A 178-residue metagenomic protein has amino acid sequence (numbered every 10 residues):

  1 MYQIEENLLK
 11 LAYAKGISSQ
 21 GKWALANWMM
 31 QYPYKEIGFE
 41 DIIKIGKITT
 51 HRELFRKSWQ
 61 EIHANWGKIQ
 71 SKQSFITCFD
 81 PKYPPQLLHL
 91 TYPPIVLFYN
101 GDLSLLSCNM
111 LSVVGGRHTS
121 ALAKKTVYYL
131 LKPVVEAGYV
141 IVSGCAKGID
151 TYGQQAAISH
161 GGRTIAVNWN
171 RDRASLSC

Functional and structural regions predicted by a protein language model:
M1-E5, C78-C178: Glycine-biased, small-residue-rich flexible motifs in mid-sequence functional cores and linkers
M1-P81: Short, small/acidic-rich helices and loops at N termini and domain boundaries of DNA replication/processing enzymes
